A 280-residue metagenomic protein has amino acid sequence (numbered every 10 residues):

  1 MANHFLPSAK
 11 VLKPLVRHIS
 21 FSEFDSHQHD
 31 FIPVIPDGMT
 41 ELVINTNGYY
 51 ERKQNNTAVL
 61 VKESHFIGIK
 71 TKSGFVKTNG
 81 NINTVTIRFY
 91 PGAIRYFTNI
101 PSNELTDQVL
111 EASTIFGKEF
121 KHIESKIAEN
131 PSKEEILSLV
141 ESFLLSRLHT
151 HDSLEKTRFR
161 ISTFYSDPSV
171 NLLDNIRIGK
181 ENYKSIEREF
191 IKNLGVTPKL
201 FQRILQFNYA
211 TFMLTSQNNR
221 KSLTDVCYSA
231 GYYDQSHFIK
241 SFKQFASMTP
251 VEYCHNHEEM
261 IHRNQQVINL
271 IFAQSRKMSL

Functional and structural regions predicted by a protein language model:
M1-L173, I178-Y183, T197, T215 (+3 more regions): Alpha-helical bundle regulatory/interaction domains
S142-S146, K192, Q244: A generic structural signal for well-ordered alpha-helical segments enriched in polar/charged residues
D167, N193, L205, Q217 (+2 more regions): Residue-level signal for short amphipathic helical patches enriched in basic/charged and nearby hydrophobic residues
R188, V196, L200-T215: Catalytic-pocket segment enriched in acidic/His residues
N193-V196, S241-Y253: A secondary-structure capping/hinge motif
